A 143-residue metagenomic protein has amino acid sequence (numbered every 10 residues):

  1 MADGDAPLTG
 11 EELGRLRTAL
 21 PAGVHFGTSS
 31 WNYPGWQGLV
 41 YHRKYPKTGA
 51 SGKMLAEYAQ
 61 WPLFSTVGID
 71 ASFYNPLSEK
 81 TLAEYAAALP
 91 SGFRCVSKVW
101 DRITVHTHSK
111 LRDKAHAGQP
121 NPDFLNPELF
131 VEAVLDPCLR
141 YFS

Functional and structural regions predicted by a protein language model:
M1-S143: Residues lining hydrophobic/aromatic ligand-binding pockets adjacent to catalytic sites
